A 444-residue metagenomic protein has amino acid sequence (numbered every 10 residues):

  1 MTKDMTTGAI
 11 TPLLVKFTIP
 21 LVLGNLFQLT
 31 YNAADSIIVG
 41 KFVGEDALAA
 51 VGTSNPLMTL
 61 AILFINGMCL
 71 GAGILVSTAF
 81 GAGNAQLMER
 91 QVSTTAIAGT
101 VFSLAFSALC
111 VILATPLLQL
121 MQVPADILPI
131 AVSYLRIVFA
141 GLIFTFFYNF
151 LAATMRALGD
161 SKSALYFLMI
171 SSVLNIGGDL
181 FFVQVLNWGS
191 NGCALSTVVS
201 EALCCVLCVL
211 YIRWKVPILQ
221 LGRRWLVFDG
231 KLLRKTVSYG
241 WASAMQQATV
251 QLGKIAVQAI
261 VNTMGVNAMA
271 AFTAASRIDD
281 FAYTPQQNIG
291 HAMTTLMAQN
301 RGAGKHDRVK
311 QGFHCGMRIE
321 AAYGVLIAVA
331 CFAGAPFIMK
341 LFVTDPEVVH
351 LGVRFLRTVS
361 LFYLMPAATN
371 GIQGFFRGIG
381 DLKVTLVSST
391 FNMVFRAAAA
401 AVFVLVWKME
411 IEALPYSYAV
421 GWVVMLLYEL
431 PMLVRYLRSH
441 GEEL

Functional and structural regions predicted by a protein language model:
M1-T18, V76-G141, V185-W241, M297-F362 (+1 more regions): Short alpha-helical transmembrane segments in multi-pass integral membrane proteins
M5-F42, P56-G71, L75, T100-S107 (+5 more regions): N-terminal transmembrane alpha-helices
K16-D35, I137, Y148, S171 (+5 more regions): Transmembrane helical elements of multi-pass membrane transporters/channels
L26, T30-A49, L118-A125, F181-W188 (+5 more regions): Helix-terminus/linker motif at the lipid-water interface of multi-pass membrane proteins
V39-T59, A125-I130, S190-C193, L232-Y239 (+5 more regions): Interfacial/gating helices of multi-pass transporter permease domains
L48-A108, T145-A164, A271-A335, P366-G380 (+1 more regions): Small-residue-rich hydrophobic transmembrane alpha-helices
L60-L63, N175-D179, C204-V209, F281-T284 (+3 more regions): Hydrophobic transmembrane alpha-helices of multi-pass small-molecule transporters
C69, I137-R156, A164-S172, C193-C208 (+4 more regions): Short runs within selected transmembrane alpha-helices of multi-pass transporters and secretion channels
